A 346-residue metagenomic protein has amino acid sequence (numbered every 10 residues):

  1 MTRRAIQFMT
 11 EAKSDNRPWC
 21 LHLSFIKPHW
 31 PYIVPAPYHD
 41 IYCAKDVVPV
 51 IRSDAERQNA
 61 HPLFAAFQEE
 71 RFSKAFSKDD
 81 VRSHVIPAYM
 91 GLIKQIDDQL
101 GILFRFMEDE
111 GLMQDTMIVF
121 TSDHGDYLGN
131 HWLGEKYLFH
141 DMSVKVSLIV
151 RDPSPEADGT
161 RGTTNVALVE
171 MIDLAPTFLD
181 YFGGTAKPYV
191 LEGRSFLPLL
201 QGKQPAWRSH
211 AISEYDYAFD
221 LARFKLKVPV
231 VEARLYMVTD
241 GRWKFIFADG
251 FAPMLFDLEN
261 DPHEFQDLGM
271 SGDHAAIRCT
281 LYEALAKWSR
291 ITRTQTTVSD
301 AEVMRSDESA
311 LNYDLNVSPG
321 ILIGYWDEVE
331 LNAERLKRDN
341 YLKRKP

Functional and structural regions predicted by a protein language model:
M1-L168, Y181-V190, A276, Y325-K343: Active-site-proximal cap/lid insertion segments
T2-R3, P87-M90, K94-G101, S143-V144 (+8 more regions): A structural signal for well-ordered alpha-helical segments within the folded catalytic domains of diverse enzymes
A5, C20-L23, Y42, L148-I149 (+5 more regions): A short aromatic-rich beta-strand->coil structural motif
F8-M9, F104, L200, L285 (+1 more regions): Hydrophobic residues within well-ordered, non-membrane alpha-helices that form the packing/core of soluble catalytic
H29-P31, E156-D158, D220-L221, P253 (+1 more regions): Residue-level signal for secondary-structure boundary sites
H39-D40, V48, A175, L197 (+1 more regions): Generic structural signal for individual residues within well-ordered alpha-helical segments across diverse proteins
S73-H84, M270-P346: Long, internal low-complexity/basic segments
H124-N130, I172-A175, D180-M254, L258 (+2 more regions): C-terminal cap/loop subdomain of S1 sulfatases and analogous C-terminal strand-loop tails that border
